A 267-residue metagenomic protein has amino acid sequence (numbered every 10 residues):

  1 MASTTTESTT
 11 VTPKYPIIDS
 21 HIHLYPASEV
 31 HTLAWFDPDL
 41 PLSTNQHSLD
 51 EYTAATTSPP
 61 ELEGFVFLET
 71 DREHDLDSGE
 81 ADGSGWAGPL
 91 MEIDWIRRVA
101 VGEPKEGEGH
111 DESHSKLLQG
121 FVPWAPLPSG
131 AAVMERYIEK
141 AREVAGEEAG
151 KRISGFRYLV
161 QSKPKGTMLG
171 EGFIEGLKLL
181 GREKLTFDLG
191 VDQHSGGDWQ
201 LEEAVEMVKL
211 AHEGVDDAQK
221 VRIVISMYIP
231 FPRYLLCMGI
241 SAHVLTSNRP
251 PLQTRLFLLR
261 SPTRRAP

Functional and structural regions predicted by a protein language model:
A2-G109: An N-terminally biased module of ancient metal coordination in phosphate/nucleic-acid-related enzymes
K14, H21, F65, F121 (+2 more regions): A structural signal for the main folded, soluble domain(s) of proteins
P16-D19, G64-F67, K116-V122, R152-R157 (+2 more regions): Structural preference for beta-strand elements that scaffold enzyme active sites
H23, D71, L159-Q161, D192 (+1 more regions): Catalytic metal-binding/acid-base residues of hydrolase active sites
L42-S43, H74-D75, G85-P89, A125-R136 (+5 more regions): Acidic-and-aromatic substrate-binding clefts and catalytic sites of carbohydrate-active enzymes
Y52-E61, W95-K116, R136-I153, E171-R182 (+2 more regions): Acidic (Asp/Glu)-rich catalytic clusters
L118-V133, S154-P164, G176: Long, hydrophobic, well-ordered secondary-structure blocks that form the structural core and pocket-lining surfaces
L169-P267: Catalytic pocket-lining loop regions of alpha/beta-barrel enzymes, especially the amidohydrolase/enolase/GH5 lineages
